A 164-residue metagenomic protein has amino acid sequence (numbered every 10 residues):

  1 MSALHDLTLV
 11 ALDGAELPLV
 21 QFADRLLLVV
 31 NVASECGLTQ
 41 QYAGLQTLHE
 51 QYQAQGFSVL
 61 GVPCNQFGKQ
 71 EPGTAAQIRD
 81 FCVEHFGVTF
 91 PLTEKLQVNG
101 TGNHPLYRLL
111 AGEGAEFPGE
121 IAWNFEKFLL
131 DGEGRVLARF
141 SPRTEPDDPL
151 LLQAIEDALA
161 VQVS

Functional and structural regions predicted by a protein language model:
M1-V20, P105: N-terminal "domain-start" segment that seeds a small globular fold
R25-L26, E35, Q40-V62, V83-F86: Conserved helix-turn-beta segment immediately C-terminal to the redox Cys motif in thioredoxin-like folds
V32: Hydrophobic adenine-recognition pocket in adenosine-nucleotide-binding enzymes
G56-G73, F90-G100: Thiol-based oxidoreductase modules, predominantly thioredoxin-like and allied folds used for disulfide exchange
A76-N124: Short, internal strand/loop/helix patches that form the active-site neighborhood or redox-interaction surface
P105-R108, G112-S164: Thiol-/selenol-based redox modules, centered on thioredoxin-like and closely related oxidoreductase domains
